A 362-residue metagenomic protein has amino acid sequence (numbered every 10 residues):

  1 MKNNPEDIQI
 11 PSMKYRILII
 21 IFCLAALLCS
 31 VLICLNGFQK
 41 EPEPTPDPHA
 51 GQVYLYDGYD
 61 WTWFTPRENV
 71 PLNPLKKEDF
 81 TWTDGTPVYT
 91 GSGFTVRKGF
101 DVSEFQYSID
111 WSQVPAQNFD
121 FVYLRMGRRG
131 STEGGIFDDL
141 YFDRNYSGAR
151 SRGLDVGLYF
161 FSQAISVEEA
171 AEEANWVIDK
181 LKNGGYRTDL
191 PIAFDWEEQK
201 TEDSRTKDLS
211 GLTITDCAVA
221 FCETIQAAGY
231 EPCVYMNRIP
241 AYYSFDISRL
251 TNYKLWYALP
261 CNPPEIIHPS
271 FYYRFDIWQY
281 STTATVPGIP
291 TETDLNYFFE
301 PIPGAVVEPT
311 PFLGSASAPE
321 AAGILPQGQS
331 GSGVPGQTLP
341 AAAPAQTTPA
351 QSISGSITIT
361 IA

Functional and structural regions predicted by a protein language model:
M1-T45: Gram-positive cell-envelope targeting signals
D7-Q9, L18-I20, G323, S352 (+1 more regions): Generic short N-terminal amphipathic or hydrophobic helices
S12, P340, P349-A350, T360: Serine/threonine-rich, low-complexity intrinsically disordered segments
P42-T45, A341-A350: Acidic, proline-/serine-/threonine-rich low-complexity intrinsically disordered repeat tracts
D47-G99, S103, L250-G331, G336-L339 (+1 more regions): Functionally critical loop-and-helix segments that line ligand-binding/catalytic clefts of soluble enzyme domains
S92-A218, Q226: Substrate-binding cleft of extracellular glycoside hydrolase catalytic domains
T188-P269: Catalytic domains of cell-wall/extracellular-matrix polysaccharide-remodeling enzymes, centered on de-N-acetylation
